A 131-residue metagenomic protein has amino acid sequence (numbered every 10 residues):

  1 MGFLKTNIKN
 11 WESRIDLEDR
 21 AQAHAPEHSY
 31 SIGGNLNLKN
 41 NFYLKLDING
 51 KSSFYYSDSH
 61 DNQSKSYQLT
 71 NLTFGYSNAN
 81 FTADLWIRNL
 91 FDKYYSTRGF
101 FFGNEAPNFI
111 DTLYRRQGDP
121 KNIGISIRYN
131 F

Functional and structural regions predicted by a protein language model:
M1-D58, R128-N130: Gram-negative outer-membrane beta-barrel transporters
I15-A21, S57-D61, L69, I110-R115: Extracellular loop and loop/strand-boundary signature of outer-membrane beta-barrel proteins
A23, N35, Q63, F74 (+1 more regions): Residues embedded in well-ordered secondary-structure elements
A23, Q68-T70, F91-S96: Generic, ordered loop/turn and secondary-structure boundary motif
P26-Y30, S66-T70, S77-A79, D119-I123: Residues that define the transmembrane beta-barrel architecture of outer-membrane proteins
D47, S57-S59, N71, D84 (+1 more regions): Acidic side chains
S53-F54, Y76-F131: C-terminal beta-signal and adjacent terminal beta-strands/loops of Gram-negative outer-membrane beta-barrel proteins
